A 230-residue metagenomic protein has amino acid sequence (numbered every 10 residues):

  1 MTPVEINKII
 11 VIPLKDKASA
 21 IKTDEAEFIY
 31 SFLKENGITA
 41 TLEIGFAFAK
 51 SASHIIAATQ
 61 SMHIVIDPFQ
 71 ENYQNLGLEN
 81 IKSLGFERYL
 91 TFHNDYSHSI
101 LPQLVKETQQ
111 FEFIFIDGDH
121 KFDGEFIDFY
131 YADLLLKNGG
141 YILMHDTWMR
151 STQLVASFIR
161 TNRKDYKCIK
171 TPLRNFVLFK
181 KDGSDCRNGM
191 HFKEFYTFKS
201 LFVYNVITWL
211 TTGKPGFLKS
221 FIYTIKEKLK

Functional and structural regions predicted by a protein language model:
M1-D16: Rossmann-like AdoMet
P13-K230: S-adenosylmethionine/decaboxylated-SAM
